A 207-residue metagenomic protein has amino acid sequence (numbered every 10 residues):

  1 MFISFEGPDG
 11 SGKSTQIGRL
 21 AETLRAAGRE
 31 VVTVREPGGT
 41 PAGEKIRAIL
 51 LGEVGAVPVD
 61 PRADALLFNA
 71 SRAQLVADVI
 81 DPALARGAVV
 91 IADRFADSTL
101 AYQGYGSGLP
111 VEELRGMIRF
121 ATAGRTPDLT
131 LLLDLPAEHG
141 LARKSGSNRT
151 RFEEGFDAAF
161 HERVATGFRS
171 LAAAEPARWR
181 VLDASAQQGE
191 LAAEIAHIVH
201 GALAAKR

Functional and structural regions predicted by a protein language model:
F2: Walker A (P-loop) ATP-phosphate-binding motif of ABC ATPase nucleotide-binding domains
F5: Hydrophobic anchor at the beta1->P-loop junction of P-loop NTPases
P8: P-loop (Walker A) phosphate-binding loop of NTP-binding proteins
K13: Conserved lysine of the Walker
Q16: Hydrophobic positions on the alpha1 helix immediately C-terminal to the Walker A/P-loop
A21, E138-R207: NTP-dependent small-molecule kinase module
A27-T122, E194: ATP-dependent small-molecule kinase phosphotransfer cores that center on conserved nucleotide phosphate-binding segments
T99-T166: A glycine- and Lys/Arg-enriched "phosphate-lid" helix/loop adjacent to the NTP-binding pocket of small-molecule kinases
